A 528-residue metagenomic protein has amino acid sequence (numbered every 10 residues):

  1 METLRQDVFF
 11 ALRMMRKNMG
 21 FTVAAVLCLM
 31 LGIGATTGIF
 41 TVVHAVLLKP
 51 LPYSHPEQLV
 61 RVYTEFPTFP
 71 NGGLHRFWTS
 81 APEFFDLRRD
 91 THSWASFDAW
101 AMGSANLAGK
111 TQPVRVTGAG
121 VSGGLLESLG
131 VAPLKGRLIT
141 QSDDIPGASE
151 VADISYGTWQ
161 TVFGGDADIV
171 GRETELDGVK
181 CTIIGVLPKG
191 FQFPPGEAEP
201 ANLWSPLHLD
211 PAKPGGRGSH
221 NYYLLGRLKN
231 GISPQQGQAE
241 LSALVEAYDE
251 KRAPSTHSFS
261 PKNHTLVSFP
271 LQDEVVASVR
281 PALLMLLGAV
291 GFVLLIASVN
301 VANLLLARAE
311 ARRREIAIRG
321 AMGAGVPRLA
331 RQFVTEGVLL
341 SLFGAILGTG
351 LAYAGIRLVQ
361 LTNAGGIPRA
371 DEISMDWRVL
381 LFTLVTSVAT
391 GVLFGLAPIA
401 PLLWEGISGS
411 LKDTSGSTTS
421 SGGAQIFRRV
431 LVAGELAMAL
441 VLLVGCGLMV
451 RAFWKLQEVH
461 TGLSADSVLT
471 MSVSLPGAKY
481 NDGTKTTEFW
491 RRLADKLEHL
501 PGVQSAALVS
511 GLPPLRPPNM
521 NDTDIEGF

Functional and structural regions predicted by a protein language model:
M1-T22, L271-V276, L304-R331, T335 (+1 more regions): Alpha-helical transmembrane segments of integral membrane proteins
N18-V46, P50, I296-S298, S341 (+2 more regions): Short, strongly hydrophobic transmembrane alpha-helices
G32, G288-S298, A389-L393, L440 (+1 more regions): Hydrophobic transmembrane alpha-helices
G32-G34, A321-G325, G344-G348, A352 (+1 more regions): A short glycine-centered flexible hinge/capping loop motif at secondary-structure junctions
L51-S104, H220-Y223, L456, H460-D522: Membrane-proximal extracellular/periplasmic loop immediately following the first transmembrane helix
G118-Q141, E150-P281, R357, L361 (+4 more regions): Mid-to-C-terminal secondary-structure elements that act as membrane-proximal/extracytoplasmic interface segments
E274-V293, R378-F382: N-terminal membrane-entry
